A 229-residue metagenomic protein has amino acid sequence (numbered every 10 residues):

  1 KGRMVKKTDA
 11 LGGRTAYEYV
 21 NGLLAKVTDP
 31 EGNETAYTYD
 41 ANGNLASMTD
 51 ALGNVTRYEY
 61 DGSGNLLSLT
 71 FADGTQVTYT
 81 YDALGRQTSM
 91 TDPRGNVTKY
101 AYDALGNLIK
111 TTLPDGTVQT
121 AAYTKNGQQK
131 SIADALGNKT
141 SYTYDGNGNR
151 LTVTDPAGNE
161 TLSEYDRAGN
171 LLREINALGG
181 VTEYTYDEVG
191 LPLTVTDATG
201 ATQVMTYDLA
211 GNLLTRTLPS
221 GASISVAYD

Functional and structural regions predicted by a protein language model:
R3-D9, G13-D29, N33-D50, N54-F71 (+8 more regions): Beta-strand elements of repeat-based all-beta scaffolds
